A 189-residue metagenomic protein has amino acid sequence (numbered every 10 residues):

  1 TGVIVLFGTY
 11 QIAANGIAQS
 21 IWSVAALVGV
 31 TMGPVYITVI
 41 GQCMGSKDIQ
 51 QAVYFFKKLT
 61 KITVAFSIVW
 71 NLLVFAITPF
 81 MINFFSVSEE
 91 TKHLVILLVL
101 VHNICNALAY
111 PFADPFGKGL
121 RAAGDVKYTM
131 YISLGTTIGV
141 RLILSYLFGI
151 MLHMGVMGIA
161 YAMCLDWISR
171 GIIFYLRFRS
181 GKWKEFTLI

Functional and structural regions predicted by a protein language model:
T1-V24, Q42-C43, F80-E89, L147 (+1 more regions): Helix-terminus/linker motif at the lipid-water interface of multi-pass membrane proteins
Q11, V126-K127, G155-V156: Membrane-helix interface segments
N15-T78, Y110-L134: Small-residue-rich hydrophobic transmembrane alpha-helices
V30-G33, H102-A122, Y128-I138, L144 (+1 more regions): Short runs within selected transmembrane alpha-helices of multi-pass transporters and secretion channels
I40-N106, G149-I189: Short alpha-helical transmembrane segments in multi-pass integral membrane proteins
K61-V64, G139, I143: Hydrophobic, lipid-facing residues on alpha-helical transmembrane segments of integral membrane proteins
